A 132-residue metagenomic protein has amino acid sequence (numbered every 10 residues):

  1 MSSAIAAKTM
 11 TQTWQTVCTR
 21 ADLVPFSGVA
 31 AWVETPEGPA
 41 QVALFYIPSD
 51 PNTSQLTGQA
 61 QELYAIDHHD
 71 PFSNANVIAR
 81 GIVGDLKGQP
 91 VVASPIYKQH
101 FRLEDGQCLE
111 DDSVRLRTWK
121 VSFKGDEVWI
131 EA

Functional and structural regions predicted by a protein language model:
M1-G88, R102-L103, R115-A132: N-terminal pre-ligand scaffold of iron-sulfur
D70, S94-Y97: Short cysteine clusters
D112: Glycine-rich, phosphate-binding/catalytic loops in enzymes
